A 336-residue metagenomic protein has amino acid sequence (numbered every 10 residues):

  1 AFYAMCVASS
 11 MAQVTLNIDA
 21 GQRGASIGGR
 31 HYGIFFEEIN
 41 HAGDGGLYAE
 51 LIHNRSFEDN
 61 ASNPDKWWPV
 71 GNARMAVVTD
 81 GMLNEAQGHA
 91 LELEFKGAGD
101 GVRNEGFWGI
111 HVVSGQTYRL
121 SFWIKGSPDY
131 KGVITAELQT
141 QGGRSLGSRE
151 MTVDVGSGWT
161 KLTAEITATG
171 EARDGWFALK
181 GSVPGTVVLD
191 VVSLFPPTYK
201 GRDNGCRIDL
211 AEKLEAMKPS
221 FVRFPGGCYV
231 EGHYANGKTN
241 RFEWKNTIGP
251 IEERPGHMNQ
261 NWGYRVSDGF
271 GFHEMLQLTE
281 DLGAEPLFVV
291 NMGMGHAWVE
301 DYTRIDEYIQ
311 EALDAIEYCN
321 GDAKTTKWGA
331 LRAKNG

Functional and structural regions predicted by a protein language model:
A1-C6: Sec-dependent N-terminal signal peptides
A8-A12: Boundary at the C-terminal end of the N-terminal hydrophobic targeting segment
Q13-D268, E285-L287, E300-D306, L313: Extracellular and organelle-lumenal recognition/adhesion modules and their flexible linkers in secreted
D209-E212, E274-Q277, D281, Q310 (+1 more regions): Alpha-helical scaffolding segments of alpha/beta enzyme cores, especially the outer helices of TIM-barrel or partial
K213-E215, L276-G283, L331-G336: Acidic (Asp/Glu)-rich catalytic clusters
Y229, G293-G295: Conserved radical SAM core fold
V290: N-terminal loops that bind phosphate or other acidic moieties and the adjacent beta-alpha structural core
E317-G336: Short mixed-charge
